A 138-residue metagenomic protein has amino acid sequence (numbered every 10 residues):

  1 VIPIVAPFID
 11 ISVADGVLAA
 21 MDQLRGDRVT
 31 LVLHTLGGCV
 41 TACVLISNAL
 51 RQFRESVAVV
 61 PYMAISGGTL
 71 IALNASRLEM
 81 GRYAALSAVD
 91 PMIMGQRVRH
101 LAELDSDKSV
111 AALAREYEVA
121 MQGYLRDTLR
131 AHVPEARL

Functional and structural regions predicted by a protein language model:
V1-L138: Terminal-region recognition feature
